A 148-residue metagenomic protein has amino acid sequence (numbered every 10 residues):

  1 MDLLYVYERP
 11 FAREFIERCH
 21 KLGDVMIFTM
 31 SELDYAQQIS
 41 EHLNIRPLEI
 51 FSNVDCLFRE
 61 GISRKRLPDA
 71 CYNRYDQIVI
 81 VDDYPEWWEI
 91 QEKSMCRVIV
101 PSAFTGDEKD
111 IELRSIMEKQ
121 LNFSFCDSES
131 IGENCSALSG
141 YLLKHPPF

Functional and structural regions predicted by a protein language model:
M1-R9: Metal-dependent phosphoesterase signature
L3-L4, E14-E17, I27, L48 (+2 more regions): Hydrophobic transmembrane signal anchors and adjacent membrane-proximal interface regions, especially in viral
R9-K21, R64-R74: Short, basic/hydrophobic alpha-helical segments
A12-S40: Substrate-recognition element of Asp-dependent hydrolases with the DxDx(T/V) motif
D34-F148: C-terminal cap/substrate-recognition subdomain and adjoining C-terminal extension of metal-dependent phosphatase-like
